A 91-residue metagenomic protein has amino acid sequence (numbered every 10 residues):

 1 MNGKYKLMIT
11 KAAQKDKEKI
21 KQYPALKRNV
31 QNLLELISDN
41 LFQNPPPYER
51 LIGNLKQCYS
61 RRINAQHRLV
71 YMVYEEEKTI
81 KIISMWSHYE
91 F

Functional and structural regions predicted by a protein language model:
M1-K6, A12-I20, P24-Q31, P45 (+3 more regions): Enriched for short, Lys/Arg-rich terminal
D39-L41: Blade/loop signatures of beta-propeller domains
L55: Acidic, metal-coordinating catalytic cores used for nucleic-acid/nucleotide bond scission and strand-transfer chemistry
